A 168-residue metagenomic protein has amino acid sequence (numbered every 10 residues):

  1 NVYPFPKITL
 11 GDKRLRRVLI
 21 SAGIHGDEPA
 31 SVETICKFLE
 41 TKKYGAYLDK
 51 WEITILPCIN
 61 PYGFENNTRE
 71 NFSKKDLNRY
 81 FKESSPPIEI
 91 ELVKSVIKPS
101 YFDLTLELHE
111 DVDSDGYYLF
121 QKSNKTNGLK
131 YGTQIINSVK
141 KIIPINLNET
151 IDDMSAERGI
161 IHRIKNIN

Functional and structural regions predicted by a protein language model:
N1-P6: Short glycine- and acidic-rich boundary segments immediately preceding or forming the N-terminal edge of structured
I8-K13: Active-site beta-strand termini and strand-to-loop segments that position acidic
L15-R17, P29-M154: Active-site/substrate-binding loop(s) of hydrolase catalytic cores
V18-I24: Short glycine-rich or small-residue beta-strand-to-loop segments that form or flank ligand, phosphate, metal/Fe-S
I160-N168: Active-site-adjacent mobile loop/cap segments within catalytic or ligand-binding domains
